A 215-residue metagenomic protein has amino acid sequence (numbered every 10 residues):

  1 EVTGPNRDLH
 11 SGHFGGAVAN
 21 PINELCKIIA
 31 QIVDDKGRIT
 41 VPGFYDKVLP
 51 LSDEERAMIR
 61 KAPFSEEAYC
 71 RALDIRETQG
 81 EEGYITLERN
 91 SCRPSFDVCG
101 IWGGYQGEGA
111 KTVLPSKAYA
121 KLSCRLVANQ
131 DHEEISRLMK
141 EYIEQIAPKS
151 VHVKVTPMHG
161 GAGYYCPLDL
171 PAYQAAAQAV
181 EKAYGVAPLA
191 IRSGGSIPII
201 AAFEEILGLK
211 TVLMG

Functional and structural regions predicted by a protein language model:
E1-G12: The feature captures the short pre-catalytic strand/loop hairpin that immediately precedes and shapes the active-site
V2, C124-L126, F203: Hydrophobic beta-strand positions in extracellular immunoglobulin-like domains
P5-R7, G103-Q106, R125-N129, G160 (+1 more regions): Short, glycine-/Ser/Thr-/acidic-enriched flexible segments
L9, L25, C92, C99 (+3 more regions): Zn-dependent metallopeptidase/amidohydrolase metal-coordination segment
S11-I101, Q130-H152: Acidic-enriched catalytic cores of C-N bond-cleaving enzymes acting on peptides and small amides
K27, G103, E108-L138: C-terminal catalytic subdomain
L51-I59, G163-A172, A201-I206: Short glycine/threonine-rich loop-to-helix capping motif typified by GTGT followed within a few residues by an Asp-Pro
R125-V127, K154-D169, S193: A short beta-alpha structural unit
